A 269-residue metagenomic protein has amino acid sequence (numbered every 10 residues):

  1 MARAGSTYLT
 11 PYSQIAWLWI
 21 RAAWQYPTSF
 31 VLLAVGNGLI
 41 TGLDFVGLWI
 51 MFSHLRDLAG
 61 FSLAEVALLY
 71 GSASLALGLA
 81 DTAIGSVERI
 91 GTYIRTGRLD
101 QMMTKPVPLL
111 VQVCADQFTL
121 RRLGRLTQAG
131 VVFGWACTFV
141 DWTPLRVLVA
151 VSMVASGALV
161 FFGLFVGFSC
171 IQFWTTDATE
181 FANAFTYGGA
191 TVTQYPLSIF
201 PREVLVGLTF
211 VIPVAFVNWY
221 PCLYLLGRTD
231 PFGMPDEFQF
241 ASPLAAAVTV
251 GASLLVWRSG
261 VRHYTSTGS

Functional and structural regions predicted by a protein language model:
M1-S269: Hydrophobic transmembrane alpha-helices and immediately adjacent juxtamembrane helices of multi-pass inner-membrane
